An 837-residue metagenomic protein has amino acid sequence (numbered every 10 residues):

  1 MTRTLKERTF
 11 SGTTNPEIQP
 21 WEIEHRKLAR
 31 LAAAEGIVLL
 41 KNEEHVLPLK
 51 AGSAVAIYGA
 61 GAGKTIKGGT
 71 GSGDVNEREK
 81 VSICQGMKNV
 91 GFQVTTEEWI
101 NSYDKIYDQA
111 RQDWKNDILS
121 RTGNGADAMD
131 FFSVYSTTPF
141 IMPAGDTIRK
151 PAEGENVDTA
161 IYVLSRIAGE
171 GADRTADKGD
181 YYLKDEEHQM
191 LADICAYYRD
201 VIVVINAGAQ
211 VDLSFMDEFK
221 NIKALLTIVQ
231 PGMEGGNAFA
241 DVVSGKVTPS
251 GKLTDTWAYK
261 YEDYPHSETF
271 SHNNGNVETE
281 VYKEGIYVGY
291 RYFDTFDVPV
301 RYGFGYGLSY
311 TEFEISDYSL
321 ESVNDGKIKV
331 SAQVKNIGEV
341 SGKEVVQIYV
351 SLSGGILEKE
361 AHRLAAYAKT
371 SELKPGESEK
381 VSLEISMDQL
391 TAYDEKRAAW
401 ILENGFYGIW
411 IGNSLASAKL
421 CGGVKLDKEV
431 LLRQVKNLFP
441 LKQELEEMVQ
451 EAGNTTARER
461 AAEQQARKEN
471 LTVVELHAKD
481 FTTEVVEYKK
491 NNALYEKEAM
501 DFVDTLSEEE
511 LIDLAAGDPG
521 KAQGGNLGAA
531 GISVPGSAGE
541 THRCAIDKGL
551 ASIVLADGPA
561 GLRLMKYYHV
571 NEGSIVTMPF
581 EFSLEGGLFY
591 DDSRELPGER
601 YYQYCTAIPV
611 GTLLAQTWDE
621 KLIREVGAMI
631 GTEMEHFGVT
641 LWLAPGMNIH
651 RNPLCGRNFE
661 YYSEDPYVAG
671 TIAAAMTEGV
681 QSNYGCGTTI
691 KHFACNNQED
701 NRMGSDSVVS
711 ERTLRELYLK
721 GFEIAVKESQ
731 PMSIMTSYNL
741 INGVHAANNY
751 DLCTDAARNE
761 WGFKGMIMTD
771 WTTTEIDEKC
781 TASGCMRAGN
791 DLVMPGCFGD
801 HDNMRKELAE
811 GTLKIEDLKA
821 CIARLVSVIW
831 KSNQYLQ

Functional and structural regions predicted by a protein language model:
M1-A392, I401-S417, R433-Q837: Glycoside hydrolase catalytic-domain context in secreted enzymes
A398: Extracellular/periplasmic metallocenter environments
S417-R433: Short beta-strand elements
